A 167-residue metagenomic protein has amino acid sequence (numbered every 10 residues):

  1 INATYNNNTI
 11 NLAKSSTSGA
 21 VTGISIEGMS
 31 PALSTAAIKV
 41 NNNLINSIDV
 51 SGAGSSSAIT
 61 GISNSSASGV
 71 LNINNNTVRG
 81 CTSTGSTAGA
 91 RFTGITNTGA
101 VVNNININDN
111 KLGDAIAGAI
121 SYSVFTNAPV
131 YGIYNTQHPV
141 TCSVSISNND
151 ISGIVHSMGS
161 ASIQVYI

Functional and structural regions predicted by a protein language model:
I1-T17, I24-G52, A58-G85, R91-I120 (+1 more regions): Surface-exposed loop/turn motifs in large extracellular/passenger domains
